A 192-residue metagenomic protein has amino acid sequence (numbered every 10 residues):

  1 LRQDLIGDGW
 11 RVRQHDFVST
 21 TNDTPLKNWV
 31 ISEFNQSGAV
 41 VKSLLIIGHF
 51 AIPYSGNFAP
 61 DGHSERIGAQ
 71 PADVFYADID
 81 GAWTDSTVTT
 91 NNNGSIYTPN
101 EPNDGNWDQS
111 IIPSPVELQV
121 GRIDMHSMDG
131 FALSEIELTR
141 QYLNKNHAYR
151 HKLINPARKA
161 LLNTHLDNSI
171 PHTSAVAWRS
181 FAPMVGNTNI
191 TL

Functional and structural regions predicted by a protein language model:
L1-L192: Cysteine-dependent hydrolase recognition
